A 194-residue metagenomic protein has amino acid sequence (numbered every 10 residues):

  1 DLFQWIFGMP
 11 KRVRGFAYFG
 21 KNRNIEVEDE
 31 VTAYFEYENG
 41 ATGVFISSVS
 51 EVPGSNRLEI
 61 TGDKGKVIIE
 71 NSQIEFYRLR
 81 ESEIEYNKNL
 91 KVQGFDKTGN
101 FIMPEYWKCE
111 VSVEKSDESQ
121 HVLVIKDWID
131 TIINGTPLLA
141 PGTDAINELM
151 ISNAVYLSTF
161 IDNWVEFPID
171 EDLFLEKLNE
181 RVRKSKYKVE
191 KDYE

Functional and structural regions predicted by a protein language model:
D1-Q4, S119-K126, T143-N153: A structural signal for well-ordered alpha-helical segments within the folded catalytic domains of diverse enzymes
D1-T42, S47-P53, E59, T143: Rossmann-like dinucleotide-binding domain that binds NAD(P)(H)
F7, I125-T136, N153-F160: Short, hydrophobic alpha-helical segments
P10, S55, G135, D162-W164: Short secondary-structure junction motifs
K21-N22, V52-S55, F76-L79, F174-E176: A short local loop/turn or secondary-structure capping micro-motif enriched for an aromatic residue
T32, Y37, K64-T143, V165 (+1 more regions): C-terminal glycine/acidic-rich active-site capping loop/insertion
S47-V49, G62-K64, Q73, E171: A short beta-strand motif that forms part of the nucleic acid-binding face of small beta-barrel RNA-binding folds
L138-L175: A contiguous, mid-protein "functional segment" used to position or interact with cofactors/ions or partner subunits
